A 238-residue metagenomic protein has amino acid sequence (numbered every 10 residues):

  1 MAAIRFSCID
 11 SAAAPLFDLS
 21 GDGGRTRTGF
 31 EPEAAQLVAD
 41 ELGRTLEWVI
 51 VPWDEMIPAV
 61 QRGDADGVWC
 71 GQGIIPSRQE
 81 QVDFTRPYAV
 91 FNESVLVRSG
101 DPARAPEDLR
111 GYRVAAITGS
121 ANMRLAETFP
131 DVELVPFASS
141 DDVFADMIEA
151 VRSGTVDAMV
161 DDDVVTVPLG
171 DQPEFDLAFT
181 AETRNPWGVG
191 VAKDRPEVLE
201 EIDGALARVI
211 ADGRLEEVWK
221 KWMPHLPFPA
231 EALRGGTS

Functional and structural regions predicted by a protein language model:
M1-G71, E80, S140, D212: Extracytoplasmic small-molecule ligand-binding "clamshell" domains of the periplasmic binding protein/Venus flytrap
A3-T28, P106-R124, V132-V135: Short loop->beta-strand "edge-of-pocket" segments that line small-molecule binding or catalytic clefts across diverse
D10-S11, A89-V97, V167, D171-A207 (+1 more regions): Periplasmic-binding protein-like
T26-E41, G100, E107-R113, T118-A121 (+1 more regions): Extended ligand-binding regions for polar small-molecule ligands
G43-T45, Q61-C70, Y112-R113, V151-D162: Alpha-to-beta junction loops
T45-D108, E174-A181: Acidic, polar ligand-binding/catalytic clefts
E47-P58, D101-P102, V135-A150, N185: Short helix-initiation/N-cap motifs at beta->coil->alpha
A121-D142, L177-A178, A207-S238: Ligand-binding clefts/hinges and TM-proximal coupling segments of bilobed small-molecule sensing domains
